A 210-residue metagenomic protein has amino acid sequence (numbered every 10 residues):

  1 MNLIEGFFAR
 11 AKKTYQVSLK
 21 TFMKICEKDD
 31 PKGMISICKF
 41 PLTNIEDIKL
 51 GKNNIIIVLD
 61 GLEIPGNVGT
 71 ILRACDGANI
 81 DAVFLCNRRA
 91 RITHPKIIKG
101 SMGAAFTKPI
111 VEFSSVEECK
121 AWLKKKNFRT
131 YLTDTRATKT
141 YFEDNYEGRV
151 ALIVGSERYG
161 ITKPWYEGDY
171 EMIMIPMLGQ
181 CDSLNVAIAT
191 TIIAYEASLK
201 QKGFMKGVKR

Functional and structural regions predicted by a protein language model:
M1-I64, S198, M205-R210: Arg/Lys-rich RNA-binding interfaces used to dock onto structured RNA substrates
F8, L42-A137: RNA substrate-binding interface of SAM-dependent RNA methyltransferases
L19-I25, V116-A121, K139, Q180-C181: A short acidic, often aromatic-flanked loop/helix-cap motif at beta-alpha or helix-coil junctions that lines enzyme
L19-T21, R88-A90, E157-Y159, M177-C181: Short, acidic/turn-prone active-site loops that include or flank metal/cofactor- and phosphate-binding residues
I35-I37, I57-V58, F84, Y131 (+2 more regions): Conserved beta-strand segments that form the floor/walls of ligand-binding pockets within enzyme and binding domains
S36, A74-A78, I92, I97-A105 (+1 more regions): Structured adenosyl-cofactor binding patch, chiefly the S-adenosyl-L-methionine
L132-G179: Active-site/ligand-binding-proximal alpha/beta "capping" segment
